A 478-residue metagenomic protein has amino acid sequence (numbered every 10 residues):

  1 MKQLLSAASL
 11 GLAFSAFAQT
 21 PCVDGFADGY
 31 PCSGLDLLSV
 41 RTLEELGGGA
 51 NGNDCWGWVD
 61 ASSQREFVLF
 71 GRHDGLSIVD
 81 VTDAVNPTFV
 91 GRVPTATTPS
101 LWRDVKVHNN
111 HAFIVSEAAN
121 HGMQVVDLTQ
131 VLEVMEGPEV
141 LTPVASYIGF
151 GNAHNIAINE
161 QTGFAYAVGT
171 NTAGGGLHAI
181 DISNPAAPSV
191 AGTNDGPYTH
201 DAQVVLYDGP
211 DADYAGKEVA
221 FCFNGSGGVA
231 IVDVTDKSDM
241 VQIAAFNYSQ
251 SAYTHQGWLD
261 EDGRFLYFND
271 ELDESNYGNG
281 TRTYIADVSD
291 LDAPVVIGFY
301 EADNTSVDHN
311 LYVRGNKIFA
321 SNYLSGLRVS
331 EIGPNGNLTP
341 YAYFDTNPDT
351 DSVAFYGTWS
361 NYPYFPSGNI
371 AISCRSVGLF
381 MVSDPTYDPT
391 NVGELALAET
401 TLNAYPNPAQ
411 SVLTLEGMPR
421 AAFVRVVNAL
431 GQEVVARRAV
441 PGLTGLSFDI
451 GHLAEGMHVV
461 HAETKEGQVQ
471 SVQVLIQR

Functional and structural regions predicted by a protein language model:
M1-P21, V392: Bacterial Sec-dependent N-terminal signal peptides
A18-T390: Feature marking well-ordered beta-strand scaffolds used for ligand recognition
A215, N407-T414: Short coil/turn motif common to extracellular beta-sandwich-like domains
S383-Y405, G417, E433, R478: Residue-level detector of functionally pivotal "anchor" positions at catalytic/ligand-binding pockets or at interdomain
Q410, R420, A454-E455: Surface-exposed loops/turns
V426-V434, H458: Short, glycine-anchored, charge-dense loop/turn motifs used at functional sites
T444-F448: Short strand-edge motifs at loop-to-beta-strand transitions and within beta-strands of extracellular beta-rich domains
E455-R478: C-terminal tail/sorting-segment detector
